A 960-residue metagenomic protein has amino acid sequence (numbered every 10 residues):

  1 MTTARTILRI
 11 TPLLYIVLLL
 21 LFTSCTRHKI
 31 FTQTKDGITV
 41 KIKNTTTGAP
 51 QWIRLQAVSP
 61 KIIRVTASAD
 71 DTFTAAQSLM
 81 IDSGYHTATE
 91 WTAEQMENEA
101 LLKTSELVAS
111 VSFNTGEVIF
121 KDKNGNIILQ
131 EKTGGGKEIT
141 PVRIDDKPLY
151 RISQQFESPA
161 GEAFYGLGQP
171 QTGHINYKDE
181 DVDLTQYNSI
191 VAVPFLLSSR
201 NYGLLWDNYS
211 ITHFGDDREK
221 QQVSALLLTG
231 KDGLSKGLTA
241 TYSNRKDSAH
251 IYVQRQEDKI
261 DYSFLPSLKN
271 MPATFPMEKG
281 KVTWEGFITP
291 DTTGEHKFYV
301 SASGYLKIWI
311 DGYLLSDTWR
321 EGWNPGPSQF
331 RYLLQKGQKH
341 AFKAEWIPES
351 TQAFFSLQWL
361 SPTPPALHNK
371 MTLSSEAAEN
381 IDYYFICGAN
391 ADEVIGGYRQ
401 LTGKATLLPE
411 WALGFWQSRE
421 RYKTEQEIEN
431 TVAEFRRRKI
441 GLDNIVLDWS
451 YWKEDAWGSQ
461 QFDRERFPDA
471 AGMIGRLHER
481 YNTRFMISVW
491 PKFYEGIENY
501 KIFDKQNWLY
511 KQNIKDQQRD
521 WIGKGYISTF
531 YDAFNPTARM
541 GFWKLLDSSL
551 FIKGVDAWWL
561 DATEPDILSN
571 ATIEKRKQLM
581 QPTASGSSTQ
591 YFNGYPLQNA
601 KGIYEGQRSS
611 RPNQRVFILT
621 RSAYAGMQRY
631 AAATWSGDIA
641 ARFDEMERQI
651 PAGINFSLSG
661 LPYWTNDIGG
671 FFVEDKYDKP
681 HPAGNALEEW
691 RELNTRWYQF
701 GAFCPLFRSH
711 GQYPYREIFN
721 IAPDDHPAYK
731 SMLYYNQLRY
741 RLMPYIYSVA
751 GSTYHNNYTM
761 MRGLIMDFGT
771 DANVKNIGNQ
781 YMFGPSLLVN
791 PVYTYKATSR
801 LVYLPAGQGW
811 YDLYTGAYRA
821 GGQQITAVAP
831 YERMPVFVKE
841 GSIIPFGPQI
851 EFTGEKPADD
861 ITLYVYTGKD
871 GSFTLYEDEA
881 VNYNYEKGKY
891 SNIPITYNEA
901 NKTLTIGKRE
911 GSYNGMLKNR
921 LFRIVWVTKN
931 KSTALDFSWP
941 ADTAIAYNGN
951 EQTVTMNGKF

Functional and structural regions predicted by a protein language model:
M1-T32: Bacterial Sec-dependent N-terminal signal peptides
F31, Q56-A100, T140: A low-complexity, Ser/Thr/Gly/Pro-enriched, surface-exposed linker/loop concept that marks segments flanking
D70, Q130, S328-F330, Q352 (+2 more regions): Aromatic- and carboxylate-enriched substrate-binding clefts and catalytic-loop regions of carbohydrate-active enzymes
A75-T92, L268-N270, I310-F330, Q512 (+2 more regions): Solvent-exposed beta-strand/loop surfaces of large extracellular or lumenal domains
E94-G233, Y299, W309-D311, P325-P409 (+5 more regions): Catalytic and substrate-binding clefts that recognize carbohydrates or anionic sugar/phosphate headgroups
V223-T292, E379-L407, P727: Extended carbohydrate-recognition surfaces in non-catalytic/accessory domains of CAZymes and lectin-like proteins
I288-I308, F342: Aromatic-lined ligand-binding clefts that engage carbohydrates, nucleic acids, or primary amines
Y604-F617, A623-W635, F656-N666, F671-L904 (+1 more regions): Catalytic core of carbohydrate-active enzymes
